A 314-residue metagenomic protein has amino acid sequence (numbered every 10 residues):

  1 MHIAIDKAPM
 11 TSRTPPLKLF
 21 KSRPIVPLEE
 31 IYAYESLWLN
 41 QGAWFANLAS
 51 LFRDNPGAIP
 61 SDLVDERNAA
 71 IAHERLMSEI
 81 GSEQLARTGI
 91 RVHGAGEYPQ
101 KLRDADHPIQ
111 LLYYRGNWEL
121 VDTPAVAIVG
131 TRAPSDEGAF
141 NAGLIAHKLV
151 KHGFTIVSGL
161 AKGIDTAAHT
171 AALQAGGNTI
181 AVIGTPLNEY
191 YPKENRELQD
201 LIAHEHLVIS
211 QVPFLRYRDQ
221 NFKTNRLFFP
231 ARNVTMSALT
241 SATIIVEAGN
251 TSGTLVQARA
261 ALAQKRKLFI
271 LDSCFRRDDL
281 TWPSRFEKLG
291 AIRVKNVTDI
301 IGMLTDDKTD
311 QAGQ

Functional and structural regions predicted by a protein language model:
M1-G96: Short, small/acidic-rich helices and loops at N termini and domain boundaries of DNA replication/processing enzymes
H2-E30, T88, H93-Q314: Glycine-biased, small-residue-rich flexible motifs in mid-sequence functional cores and linkers
